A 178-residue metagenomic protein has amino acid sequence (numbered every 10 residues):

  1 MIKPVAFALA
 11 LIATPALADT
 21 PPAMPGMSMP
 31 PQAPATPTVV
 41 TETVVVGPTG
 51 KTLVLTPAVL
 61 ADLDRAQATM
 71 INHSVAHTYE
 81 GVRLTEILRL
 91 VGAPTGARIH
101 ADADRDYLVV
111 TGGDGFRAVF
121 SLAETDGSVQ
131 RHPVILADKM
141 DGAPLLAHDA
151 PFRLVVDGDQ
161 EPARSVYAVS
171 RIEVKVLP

Functional and structural regions predicted by a protein language model:
I2-A8: Sec-dependent signal peptide recognition, specifically the positively charged N-region followed immediately by
A13-P15: N-terminal signal peptide c-region/cleavage motif recognized by signal peptidases
D19-P178: N-terminal intrinsically disordered, low-complexity segments enriched in P/E/S/T
